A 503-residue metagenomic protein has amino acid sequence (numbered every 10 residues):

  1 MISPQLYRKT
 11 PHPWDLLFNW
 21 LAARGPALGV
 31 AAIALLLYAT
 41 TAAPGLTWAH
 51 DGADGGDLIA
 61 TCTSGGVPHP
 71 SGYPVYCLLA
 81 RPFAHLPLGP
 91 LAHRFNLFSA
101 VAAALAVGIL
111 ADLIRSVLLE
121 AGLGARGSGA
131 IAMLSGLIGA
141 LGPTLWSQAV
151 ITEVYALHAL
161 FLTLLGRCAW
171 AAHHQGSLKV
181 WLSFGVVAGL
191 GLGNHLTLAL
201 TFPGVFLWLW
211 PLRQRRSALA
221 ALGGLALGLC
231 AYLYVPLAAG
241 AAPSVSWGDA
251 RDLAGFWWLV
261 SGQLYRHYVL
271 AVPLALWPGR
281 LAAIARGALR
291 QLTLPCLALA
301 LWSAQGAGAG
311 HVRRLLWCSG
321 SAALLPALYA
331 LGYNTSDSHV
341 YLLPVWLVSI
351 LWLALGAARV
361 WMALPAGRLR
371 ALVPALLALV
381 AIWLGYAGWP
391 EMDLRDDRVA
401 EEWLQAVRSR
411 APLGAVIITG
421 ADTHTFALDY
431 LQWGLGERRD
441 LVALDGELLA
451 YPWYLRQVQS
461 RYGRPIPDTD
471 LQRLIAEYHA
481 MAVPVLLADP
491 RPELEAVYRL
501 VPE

Functional and structural regions predicted by a protein language model:
Y7-P13, H173-H174, L200-A226: Perimembrane helix-loop-helix junctions
A22-D51, A140-L141, G224-A242: Transmembrane signal-anchor helices characteristic of membrane glycosylation enzymes that use polyprenol
T40-A43, C77, G89-N96, S135-A159 (+4 more regions): Aromatic- and kink-enriched transmembrane "portal" helix at the membrane-lumen/periplasm boundary that abuts
T61-S64, S135-L137, V180-N194, G204-W208: Membrane-interface alpha helices of multi-pass inner-membrane proteins
L97-G122, T163-C168, L351-L355: Transmembrane-helix motifs of polytopic, lipid-linked glycan transferases
L118, G122-R126, A149, L162-S183 (+2 more regions): Membrane-interface transmembrane helices that cradle and orient dolichyl/undecaprenyl
R126, M133, G308-V312, L355-Y386: Signature aromatic-anchored transmembrane alpha helix within multi-pass, membrane-resident enzymes that catalyze glycan
L289-R313: Hydrophobic, aromatic-rich transmembrane alpha-helices and their immediate juxtamembrane boundary segments
